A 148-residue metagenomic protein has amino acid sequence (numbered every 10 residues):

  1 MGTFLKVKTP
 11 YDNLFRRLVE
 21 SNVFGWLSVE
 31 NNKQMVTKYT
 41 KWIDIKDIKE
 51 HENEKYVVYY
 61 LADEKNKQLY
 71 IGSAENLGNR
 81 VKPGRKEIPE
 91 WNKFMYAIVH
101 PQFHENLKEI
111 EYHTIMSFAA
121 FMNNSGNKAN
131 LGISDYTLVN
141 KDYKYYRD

Functional and structural regions predicted by a protein language model:
M1-E64, Q68-L69, S73-D148: Boundary/linker segments flanking structured domains
